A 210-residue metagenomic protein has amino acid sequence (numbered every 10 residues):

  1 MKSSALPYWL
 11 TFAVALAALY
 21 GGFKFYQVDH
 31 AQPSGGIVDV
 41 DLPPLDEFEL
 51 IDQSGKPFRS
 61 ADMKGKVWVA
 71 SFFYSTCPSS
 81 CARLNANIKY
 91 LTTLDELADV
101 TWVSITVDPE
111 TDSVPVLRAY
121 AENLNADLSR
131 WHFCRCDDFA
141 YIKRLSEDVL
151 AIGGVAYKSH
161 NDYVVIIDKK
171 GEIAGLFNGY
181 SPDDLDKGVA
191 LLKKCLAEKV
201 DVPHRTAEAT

Functional and structural regions predicted by a protein language model:
M1-E47, C195-D201, R205-T210: N-terminal targeting signals for export/organelle localization
P43-L45, V67, S159-N161: Short, small/polar residue-rich loop motifs at catalytic or cofactor-binding pockets
E49-L50, I166: Hydrophobic beta-strand positions
S60-I88: Short active-site neighborhood of thiol/selenol oxidoreductases, capturing the structured segment around
V69-A70, W102, V164: Hydrophobic beta-strand anchors of alpha/beta hydrolase catalytic cores
R83-L145: Structural microenvironment flanking redox-active thiols in thiol-disulfide oxidoreductases
W131, K143, E147-V165: Structural micro-motif
A156-T210: Thiol-/selenol-based redox modules, centered on thioredoxin-like and closely related oxidoreductase domains
